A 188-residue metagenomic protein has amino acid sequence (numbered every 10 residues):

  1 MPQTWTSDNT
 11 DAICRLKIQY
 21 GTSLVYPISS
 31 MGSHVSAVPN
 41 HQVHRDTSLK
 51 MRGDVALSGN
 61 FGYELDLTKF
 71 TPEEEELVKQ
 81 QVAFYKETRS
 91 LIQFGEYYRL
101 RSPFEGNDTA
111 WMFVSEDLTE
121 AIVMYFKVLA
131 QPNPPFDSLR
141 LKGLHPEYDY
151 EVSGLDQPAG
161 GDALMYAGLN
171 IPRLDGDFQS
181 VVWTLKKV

Functional and structural regions predicted by a protein language model:
M1-T68: Glycan-recognition surfaces
H41-H44, P134-D137, S153: Short conserved micro-motifs at the rims of enzyme active sites and ligand-binding pockets
K50-R99: Catalytic cores of secreted or luminal carbohydrate-active enzymes
A56, V123, V152: Conserved, mostly hydrophobic/aromatic
L67-F70, L77, I92, R99 (+3 more regions): Conserved structural scaffold segments of CAZyme catalytic domains across common CAZy folds
P103-H145: Carbohydrate-binding surface patches
K142-Q157: Solvent-exposed beta-hairpin/edge-strand motifs
G161-V188: C-terminal beta-strand-rich structural cap/linker in extracellular carbohydrate-active enzymes
